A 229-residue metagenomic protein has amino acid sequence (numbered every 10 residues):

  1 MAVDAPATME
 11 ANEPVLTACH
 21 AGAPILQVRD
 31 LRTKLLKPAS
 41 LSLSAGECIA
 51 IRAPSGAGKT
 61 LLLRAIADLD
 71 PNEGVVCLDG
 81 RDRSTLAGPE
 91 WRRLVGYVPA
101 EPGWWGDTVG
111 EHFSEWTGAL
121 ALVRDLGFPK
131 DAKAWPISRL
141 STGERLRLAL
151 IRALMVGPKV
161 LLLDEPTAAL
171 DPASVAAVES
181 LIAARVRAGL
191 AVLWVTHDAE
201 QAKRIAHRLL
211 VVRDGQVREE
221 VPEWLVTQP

Functional and structural regions predicted by a protein language model:
A67: Helix-to-loop junction immediately C-terminal to a conserved catalytic motif
R83-G96: ABC ATPase NBD coupling module
L94, E101, G106-A121: Q-loop/switch helix immediately C-terminal to the Walker
P136-L140, E144: Conserved ABC ATPase signature
L150: Hydrophobic anchor residue at the start of the ABC signature
L161-E165: Catalytic Walker B motif of ABC-type/P-loop ATPase nucleotide-binding domains
T196-H197: H-loop/switch region of ABC-family ATPase nucleotide-binding domains
